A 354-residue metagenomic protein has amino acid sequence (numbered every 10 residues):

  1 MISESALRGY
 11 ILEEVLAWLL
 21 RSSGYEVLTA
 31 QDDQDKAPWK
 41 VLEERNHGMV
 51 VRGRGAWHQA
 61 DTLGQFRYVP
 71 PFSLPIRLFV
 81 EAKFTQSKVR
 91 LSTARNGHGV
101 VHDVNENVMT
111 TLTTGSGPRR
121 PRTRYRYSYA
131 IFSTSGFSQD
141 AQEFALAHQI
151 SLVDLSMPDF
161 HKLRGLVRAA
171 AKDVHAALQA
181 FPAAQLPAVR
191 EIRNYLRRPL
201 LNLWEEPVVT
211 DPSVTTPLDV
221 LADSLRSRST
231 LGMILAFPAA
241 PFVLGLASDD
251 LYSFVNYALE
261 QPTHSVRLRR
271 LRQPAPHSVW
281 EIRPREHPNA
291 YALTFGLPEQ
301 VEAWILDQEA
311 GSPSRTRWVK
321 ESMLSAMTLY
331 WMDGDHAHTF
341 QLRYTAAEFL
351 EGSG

Functional and structural regions predicted by a protein language model:
M1-G354: Mixed-charge (Asp/Glu-Lys/Arg
